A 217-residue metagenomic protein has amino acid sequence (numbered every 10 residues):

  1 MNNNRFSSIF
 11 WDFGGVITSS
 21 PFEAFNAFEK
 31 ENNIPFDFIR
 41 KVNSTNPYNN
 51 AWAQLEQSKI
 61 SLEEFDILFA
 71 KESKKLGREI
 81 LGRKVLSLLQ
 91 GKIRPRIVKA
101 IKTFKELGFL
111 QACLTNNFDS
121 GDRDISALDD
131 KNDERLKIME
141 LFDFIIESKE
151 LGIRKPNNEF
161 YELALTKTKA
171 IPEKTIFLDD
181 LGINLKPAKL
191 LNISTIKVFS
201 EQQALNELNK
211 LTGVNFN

Functional and structural regions predicted by a protein language model:
N2-R5, W11, R123-N217: Asp-based, Mg2+/Mn2+-dependent phosphohydrolase catalytic module
N3-K99, E106-L107, F118, D122: N-terminal helical cap/lid subdomain that shapes the substrate entry/recognition surface in HAD-like hydrolases
D12-G15, S58, F104, C113 (+2 more regions): Generic structural signal for small/hydrophobic residues in well-ordered secondary structure, especially within
S19, C113-T115, K197: Hydrophobic residues in well-ordered beta-strands that form the structural core
E23-A27, N50, E64, L68 (+6 more regions): Alpha-helical elements of Rossmann-like donor-binding domains used by nucleotide-donor carbohydrate transfer enzymes
K30, R96-E147: Substrate-recognition/cap helix-loop segment adjacent to the acidic, metal-dependent catalytic center of Asp-based
F36, S61-L62, I80, Q111 (+3 more regions): Residue-level detector of short coil/turn "hinge" positions at structural boundaries
